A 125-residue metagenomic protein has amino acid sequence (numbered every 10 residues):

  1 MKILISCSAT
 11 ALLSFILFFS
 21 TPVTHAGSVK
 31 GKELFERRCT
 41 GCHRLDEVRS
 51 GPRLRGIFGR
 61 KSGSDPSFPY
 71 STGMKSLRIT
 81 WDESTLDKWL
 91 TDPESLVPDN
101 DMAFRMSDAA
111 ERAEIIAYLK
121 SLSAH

Functional and structural regions predicted by a protein language model:
M1-L4: Positively charged n-region of N-terminal signal peptides that target proteins for export
A9-F19: Bacterial N-terminal signal peptides
L12-L13, V23-H25, V29: Cleavable N-terminal signal peptides
G27-R49, L54: Sequence/structural segment immediately N-terminal to covalent heme-attachment motifs in c-type and related
S28, K32, E47, I79 (+2 more regions): Solvent-exposed, acidic/flexible segments
S28, P52-T72: Short glycine/threonine-rich turn/loop motifs
S67-D87: Short Fe-S-cluster ligation motifs
D82-H125: C-terminal capping alpha-helices of c-type cytochrome domains
